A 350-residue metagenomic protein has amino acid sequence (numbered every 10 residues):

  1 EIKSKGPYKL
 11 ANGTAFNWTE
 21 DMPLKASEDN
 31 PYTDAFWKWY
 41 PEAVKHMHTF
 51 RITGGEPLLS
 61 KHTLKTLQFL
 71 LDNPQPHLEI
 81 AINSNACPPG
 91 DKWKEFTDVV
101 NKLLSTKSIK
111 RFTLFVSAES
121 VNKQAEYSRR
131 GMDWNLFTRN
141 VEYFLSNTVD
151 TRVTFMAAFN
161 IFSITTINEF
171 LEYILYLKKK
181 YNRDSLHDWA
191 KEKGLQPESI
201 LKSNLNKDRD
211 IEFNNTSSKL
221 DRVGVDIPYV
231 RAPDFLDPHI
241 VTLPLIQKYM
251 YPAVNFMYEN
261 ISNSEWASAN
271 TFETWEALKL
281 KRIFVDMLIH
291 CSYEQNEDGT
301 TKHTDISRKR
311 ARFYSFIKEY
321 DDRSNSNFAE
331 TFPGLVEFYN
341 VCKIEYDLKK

Functional and structural regions predicted by a protein language model:
E1-Y32, V44-S60, N73-F96, L103-T138 (+4 more regions): Core AdoMet radical
A35, K65, R139: Short, conserved clusters of charged catalytic residues that mark active-site and nucleotide-handling motifs
W37-W39: Pre-Walker A adenine-sensing motif
H62-F69, E95-K102, E169-F170: A short acidic, amphipathic alpha-helical/loop segment
L70, P74, V100, T148 (+1 more regions): Active-site catalytic pocket residues across diverse enzymes, especially alpha/beta-hydrolases
L104-F115, D133-K349: Conserved C-terminal portion of the radical SAM core fold that forms the substrate/S-adenosylmethionine-binding
